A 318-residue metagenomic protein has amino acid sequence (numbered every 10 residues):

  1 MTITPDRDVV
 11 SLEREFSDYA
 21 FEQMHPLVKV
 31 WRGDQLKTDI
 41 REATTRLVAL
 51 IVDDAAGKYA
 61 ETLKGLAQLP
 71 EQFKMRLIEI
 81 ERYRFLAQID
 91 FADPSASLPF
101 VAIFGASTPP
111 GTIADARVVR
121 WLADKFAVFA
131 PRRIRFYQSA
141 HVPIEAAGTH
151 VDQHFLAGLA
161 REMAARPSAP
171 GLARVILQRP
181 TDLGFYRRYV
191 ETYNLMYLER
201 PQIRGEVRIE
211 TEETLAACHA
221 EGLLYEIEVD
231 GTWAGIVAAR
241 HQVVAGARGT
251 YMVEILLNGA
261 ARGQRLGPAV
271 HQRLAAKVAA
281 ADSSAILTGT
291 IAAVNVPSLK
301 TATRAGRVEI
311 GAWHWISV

Functional and structural regions predicted by a protein language model:
M1-G57, P167-E210: Short amphipathic alpha-helix that is part of the acyltransferase structural core
T2-A20, L36, A87, A92-D93 (+1 more regions): Acyl-donor-binding surface of acyltransferase catalytic domains
K29-Q35, D39-D54, K58-Q88, A220-V237: Conserved beta-hairpin
A114-D124, L257, G263-A280, L299-R304: Conserved acetyl-CoA-binding loop-helix of GNAT-fold acetyltransferases
H141-H154, A292-G311: Conserved active-site alpha-helix within GNAT-family acetyltransferase domains
P201-G259: A conserved beta-strand-loop-helix scaffold within acyl/acetyltransferase catalytic domains
L287-I291: Conserved hydrophobic beta-strand within the GNAT/NAT acetyltransferase core sheet that lines the active-site cleft
S317: Positions that flank functional sites
